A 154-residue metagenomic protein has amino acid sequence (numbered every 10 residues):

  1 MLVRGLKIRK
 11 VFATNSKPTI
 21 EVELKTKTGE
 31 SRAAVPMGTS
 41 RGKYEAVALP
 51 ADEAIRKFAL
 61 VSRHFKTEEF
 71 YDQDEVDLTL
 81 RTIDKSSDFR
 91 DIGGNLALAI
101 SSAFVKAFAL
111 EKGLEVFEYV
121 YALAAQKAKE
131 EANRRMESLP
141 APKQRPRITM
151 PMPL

Functional and structural regions predicted by a protein language model:
M1-T19: Short, Gly/Pro- and small/polar-rich lid/capping loops
K7, F12-A13, E45-A48, T149: Generic, ordered loop/turn and secondary-structure boundary motif
K7, S31, D88: Glycine-rich, flexible loop/turn motifs
K10, I20-M37, M152-L154: Short beta-strand elements
F12-K17, K25-T26, R90, A141-R147: Solvent-exposed alpha-helices and their adjacent loops that cap or buttress functional pockets in soluble metabolic
G38-N133: Metal- or metallocofactor-binding catalytic centers and their adjacent structured scaffolds across diverse enzyme
A125-Q126, E131-N133, A141-L154: Mobile "lid/hinge" segments at catalytic clefts and subdomain interfaces of large enzymes
S138: Active-/binding-site microenvironments in catalytic and ligand-binding cores
